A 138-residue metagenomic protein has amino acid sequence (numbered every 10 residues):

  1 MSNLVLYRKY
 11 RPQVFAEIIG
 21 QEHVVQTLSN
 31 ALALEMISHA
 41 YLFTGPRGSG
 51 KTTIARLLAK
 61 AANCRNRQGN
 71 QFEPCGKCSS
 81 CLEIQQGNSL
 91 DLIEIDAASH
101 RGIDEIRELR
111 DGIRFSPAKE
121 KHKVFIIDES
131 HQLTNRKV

Functional and structural regions predicted by a protein language model:
M1-V138: P-loop/Walker A NTP-binding region and its immediately flanking N-terminal helices in P-loop NTPase folds
